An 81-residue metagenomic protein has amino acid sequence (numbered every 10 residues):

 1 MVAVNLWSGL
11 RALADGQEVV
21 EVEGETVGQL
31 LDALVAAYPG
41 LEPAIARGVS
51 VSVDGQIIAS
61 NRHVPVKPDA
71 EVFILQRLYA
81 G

Functional and structural regions predicted by a protein language model:
M1-A80: Ubiquitin-like/PB1-type beta-grasp interaction modules and other compact soluble beta-rich domains
